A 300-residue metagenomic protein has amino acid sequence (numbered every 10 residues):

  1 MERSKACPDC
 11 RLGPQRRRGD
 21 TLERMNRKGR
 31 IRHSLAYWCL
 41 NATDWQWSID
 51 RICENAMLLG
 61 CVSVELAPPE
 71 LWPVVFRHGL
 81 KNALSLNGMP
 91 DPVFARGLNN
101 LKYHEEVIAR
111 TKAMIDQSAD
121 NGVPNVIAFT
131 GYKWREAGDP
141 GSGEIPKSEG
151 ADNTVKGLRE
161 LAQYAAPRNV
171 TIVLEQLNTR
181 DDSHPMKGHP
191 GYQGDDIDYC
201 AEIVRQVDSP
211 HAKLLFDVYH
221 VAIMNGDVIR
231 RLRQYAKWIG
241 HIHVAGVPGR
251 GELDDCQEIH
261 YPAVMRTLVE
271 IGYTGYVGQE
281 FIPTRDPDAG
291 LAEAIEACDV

Functional and structural regions predicted by a protein language model:
C7-C10: Cysteine-centered motifs
L12-Q15, L22: Leucine-biased recognition of intrinsically disordered, low-complexity hydrophobic segments
T21-G60, E65, G122-P124, R135-I145 (+3 more regions): Histidine-acidic metal/acid-base catalytic patches
C39, E54, L59-E160, P167 (+3 more regions): Structural motif corresponding to the early beta-alpha repeats
K81-G88, A128, E175, A236-G246: Non-cysteine beta-strand/loop elements that form the S-adenosyl-L-methionine
F129-G131, Q176-N178, V218: Short, well-ordered beta-to-alpha junction loops that form the rim of enzyme active sites and present histidine/acidic
L161-P185: Hydrophobic, aromatic-enriched interface-forming segments
